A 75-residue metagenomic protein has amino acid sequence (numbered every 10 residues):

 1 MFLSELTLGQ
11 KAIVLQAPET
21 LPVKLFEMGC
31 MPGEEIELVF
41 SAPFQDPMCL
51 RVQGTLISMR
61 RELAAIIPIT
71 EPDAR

Functional and structural regions predicted by a protein language model:
M1-R75: Compact, glycine-rich, soluble single-domain proteins
